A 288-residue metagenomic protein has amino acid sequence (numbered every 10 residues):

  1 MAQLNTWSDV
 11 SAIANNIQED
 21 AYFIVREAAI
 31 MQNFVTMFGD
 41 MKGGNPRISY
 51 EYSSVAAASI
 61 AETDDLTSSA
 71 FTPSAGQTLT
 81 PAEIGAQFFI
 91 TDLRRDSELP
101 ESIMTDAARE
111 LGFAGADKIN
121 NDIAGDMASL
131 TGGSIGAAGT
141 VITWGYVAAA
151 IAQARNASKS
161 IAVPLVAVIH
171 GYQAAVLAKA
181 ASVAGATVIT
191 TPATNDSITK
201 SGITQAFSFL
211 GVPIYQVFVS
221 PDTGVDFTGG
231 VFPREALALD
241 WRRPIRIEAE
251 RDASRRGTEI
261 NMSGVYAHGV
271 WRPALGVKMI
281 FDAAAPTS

Functional and structural regions predicted by a protein language model:
A2-Q32, M37-N45, S49-V55, A75-P81 (+2 more regions): Sequence/fold signature of self-assembling virion shell proteins
A56-I60: Short, solvent-exposed loop/turn elements at domain surfaces
D64-E83: Active-site cofactor/substrate anionic-group-binding motifs, chiefly glycine- and Lys/Arg-rich phosphate-binding loops
I84, V163, R256: Residues that flank catalytic or metal-binding motifs in active/ligand-binding sites
Q87: Acidic/histidine-rich, surface-exposed loop or edge segments in extracytoplasmic proteins
I90-S160, K278-S288: Alpha-helical scaffold segments that mediate packing/assembly in large oligomeric complexes
D92, I169-G171, G264: Short, structured patches in soluble enzyme cores that scaffold and shape functional sites
S129-Q205: Extended, solvent-exposed, turn-rich assembly/linker loops in the middle of proteins
